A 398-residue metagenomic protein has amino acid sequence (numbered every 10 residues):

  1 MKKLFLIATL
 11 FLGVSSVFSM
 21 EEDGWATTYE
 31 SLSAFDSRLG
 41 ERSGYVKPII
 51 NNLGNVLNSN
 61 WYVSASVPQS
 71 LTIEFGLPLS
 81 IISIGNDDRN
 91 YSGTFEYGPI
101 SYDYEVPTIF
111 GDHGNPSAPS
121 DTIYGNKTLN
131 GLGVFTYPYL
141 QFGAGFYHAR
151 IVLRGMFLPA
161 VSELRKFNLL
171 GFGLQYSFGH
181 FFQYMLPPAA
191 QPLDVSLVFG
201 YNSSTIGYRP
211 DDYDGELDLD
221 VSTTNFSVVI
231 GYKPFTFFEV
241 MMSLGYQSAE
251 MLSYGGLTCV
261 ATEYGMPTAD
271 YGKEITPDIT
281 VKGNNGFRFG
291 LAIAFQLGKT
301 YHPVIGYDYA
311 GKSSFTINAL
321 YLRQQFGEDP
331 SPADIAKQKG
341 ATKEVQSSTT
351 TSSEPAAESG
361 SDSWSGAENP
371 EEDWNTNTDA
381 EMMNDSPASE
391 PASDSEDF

Functional and structural regions predicted by a protein language model:
M20-G171, F178-F181: Transmembrane beta-barrel domains of Gram-negative outer membranes and organellar outer membranes
V63-L71, N86, E163-L164, G179-V195 (+4 more regions): Short loop/turn motifs that connect adjacent beta-strands in outer-membrane beta-barrel proteins
Q69-L71, G133-P138, R165-F172, Q191 (+3 more regions): Residues that define the transmembrane beta-barrel architecture of outer-membrane proteins
L71-L77, I151-L153, F172, Q191-F199 (+4 more regions): Transmembrane beta-strands of outer-membrane beta-barrel proteins
L79-S83, F146-H148, G155-V161, F178 (+4 more regions): Transmembrane beta-strands of outer-membrane beta-barrel pores
D88-Y91, G155-L158, E163-L170, I206-G215 (+3 more regions): Outer-membrane beta-barrel translocator domains and adjoining extracellular loop/strand segments of Gram-negative
G125-T128, L158-S162, D211-L217, I275-I279 (+1 more regions): Extracellular loop and loop/strand-boundary signature of outer-membrane beta-barrel proteins
L174, L291, K312-D362, D373 (+2 more regions): Outer-membrane beta-barrel "beta-signal"
